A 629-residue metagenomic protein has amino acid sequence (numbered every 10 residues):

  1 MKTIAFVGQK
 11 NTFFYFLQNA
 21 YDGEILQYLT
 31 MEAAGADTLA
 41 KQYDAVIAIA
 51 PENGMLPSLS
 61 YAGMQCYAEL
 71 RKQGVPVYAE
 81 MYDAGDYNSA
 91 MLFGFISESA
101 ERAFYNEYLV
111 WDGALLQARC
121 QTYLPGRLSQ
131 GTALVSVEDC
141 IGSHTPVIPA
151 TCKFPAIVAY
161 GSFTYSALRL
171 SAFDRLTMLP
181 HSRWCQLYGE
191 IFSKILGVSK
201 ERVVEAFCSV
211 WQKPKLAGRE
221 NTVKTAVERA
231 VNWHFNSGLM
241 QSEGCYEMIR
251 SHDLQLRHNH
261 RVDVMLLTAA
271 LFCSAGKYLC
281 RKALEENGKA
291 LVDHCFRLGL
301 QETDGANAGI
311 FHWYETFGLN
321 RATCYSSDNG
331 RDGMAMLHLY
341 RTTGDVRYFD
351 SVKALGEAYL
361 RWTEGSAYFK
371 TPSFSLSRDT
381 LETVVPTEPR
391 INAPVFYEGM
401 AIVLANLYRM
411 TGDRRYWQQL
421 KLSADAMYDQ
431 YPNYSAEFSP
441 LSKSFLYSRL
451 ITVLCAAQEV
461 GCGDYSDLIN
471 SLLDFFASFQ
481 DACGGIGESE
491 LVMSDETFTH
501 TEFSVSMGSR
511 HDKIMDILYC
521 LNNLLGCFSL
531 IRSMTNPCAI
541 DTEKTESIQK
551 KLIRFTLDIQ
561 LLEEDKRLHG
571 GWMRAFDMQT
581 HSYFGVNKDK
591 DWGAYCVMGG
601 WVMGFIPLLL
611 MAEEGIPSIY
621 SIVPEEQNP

Functional and structural regions predicted by a protein language model:
V7-Y87: Helical hinge/lid and interdomain linker segments adjacent to catalytic or ligand-binding clefts that mediate domain
G54-A133: A glycine-rich, often tryptophan-bearing local segment used as a flexible ligand/cofactor-contacting loop or short
S143-A159: Short, surface-exposed beta-strand/loop micro-motifs that present aromatic residues
D174-M240, V346, A354, M410 (+4 more regions): Terminal, non-catalytic domain-edge segments
S193-V264, A283-L319, K353-A354, A358-L376 (+3 more regions): Low-complexity, Ser/Thr/Pro/Gly-enriched N-terminal "stalk/linker" regions
M240-N259, D304-D328, F369-A393, Y434-A456 (+2 more regions): Carbohydrate-binding/catalytic loop surfaces
H258-G276, I310-T343, Y348-G356, A393-A401 (+6 more regions): Aromatic-rich carbohydrate-recognition surfaces in CAZymes
R341, D345-V346, V352-E364, T371-M410 (+5 more regions): Active-site lining segments of carbohydrate-active enzymes
